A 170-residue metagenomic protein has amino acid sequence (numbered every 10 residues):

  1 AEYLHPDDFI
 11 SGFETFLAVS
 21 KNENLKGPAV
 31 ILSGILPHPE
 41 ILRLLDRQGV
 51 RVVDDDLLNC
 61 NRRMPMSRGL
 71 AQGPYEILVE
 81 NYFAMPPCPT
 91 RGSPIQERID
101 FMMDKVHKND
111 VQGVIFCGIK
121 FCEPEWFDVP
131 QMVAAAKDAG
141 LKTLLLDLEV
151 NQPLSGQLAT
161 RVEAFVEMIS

Functional and structural regions predicted by a protein language model:
A1-S67: A charged, amphipathic alpha-helical module
I31-P39, K120-F127, P153: Gly/Ser/Thr-rich loops at beta-strand to alpha-helix junctions that form or flank small-molecule/cofactor-binding
R47-E97: Flexible internal linker/loop segments at domain or repeat junctions
S93-D110, F127-D128: A short, acidic, amphipathic alpha-helical segment used as a generic capping/interface helix at domain edges
Q112-K120: Acidic beta-strand-to-loop metal/phosphate-binding motif
P130-S170: Peripheral docking tails and interdomain loops at the edges of cofactor- or intermediate-handling domains
